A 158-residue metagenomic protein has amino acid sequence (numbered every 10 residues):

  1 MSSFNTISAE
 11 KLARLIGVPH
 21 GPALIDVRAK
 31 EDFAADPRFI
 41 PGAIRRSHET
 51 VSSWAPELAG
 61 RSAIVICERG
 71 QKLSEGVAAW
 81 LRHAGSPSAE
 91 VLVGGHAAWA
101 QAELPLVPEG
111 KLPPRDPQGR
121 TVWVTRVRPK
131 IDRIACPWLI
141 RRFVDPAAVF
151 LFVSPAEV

Functional and structural regions predicted by a protein language model:
M1-A23, V27-P137, R141-P146: Rhodanese-like catalytic fold shared by cysteine-dependent sulfurtransferases and DSP/PTP-type phosphatases
I140-V158: Helix-loop elements that line ligand-binding/catalytic pockets
